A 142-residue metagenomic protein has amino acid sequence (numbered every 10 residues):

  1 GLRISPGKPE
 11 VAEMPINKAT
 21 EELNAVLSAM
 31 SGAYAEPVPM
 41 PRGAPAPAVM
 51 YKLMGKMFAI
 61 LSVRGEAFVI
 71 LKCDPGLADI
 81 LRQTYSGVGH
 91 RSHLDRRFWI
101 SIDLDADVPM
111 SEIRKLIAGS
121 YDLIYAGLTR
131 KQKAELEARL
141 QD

Functional and structural regions predicted by a protein language model:
R3-D142: Charge-dense, helix-prone N-terminal extensions
